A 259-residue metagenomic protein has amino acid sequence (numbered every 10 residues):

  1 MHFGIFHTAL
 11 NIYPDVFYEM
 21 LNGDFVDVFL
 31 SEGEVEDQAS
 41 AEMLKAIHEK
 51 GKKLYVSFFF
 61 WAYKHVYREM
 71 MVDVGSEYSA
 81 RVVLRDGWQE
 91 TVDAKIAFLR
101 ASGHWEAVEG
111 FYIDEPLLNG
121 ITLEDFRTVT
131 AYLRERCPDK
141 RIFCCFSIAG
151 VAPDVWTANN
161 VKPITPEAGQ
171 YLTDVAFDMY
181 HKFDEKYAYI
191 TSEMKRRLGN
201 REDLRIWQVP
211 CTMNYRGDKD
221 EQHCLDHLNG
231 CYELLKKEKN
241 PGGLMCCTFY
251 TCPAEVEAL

Functional and structural regions predicted by a protein language model:
M1-L259: Glycan-processing catalytic domains of CAZymes
